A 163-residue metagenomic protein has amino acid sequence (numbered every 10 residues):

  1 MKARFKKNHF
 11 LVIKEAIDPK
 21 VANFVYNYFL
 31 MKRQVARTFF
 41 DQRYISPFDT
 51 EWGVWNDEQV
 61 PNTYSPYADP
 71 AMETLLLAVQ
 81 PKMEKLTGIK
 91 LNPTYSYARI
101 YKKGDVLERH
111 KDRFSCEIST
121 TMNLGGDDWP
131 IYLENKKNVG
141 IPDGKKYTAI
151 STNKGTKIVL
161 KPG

Functional and structural regions predicted by a protein language model:
M1-T87: Non-heme Fe(II)/2-oxoglutarate
V12-K14, N92-P93, Y132: A structural signal for short, well-ordered beta-strand segments and their strand-loop junctions that often border
G88-Y97: A short coil-to-beta-strand element that immediately follows conserved catalytic motifs
I100: Conserved active-site beta-strand element of glycosyltransferases/polysaccharide synthases
K103-G163: Catalytic core of non-heme Fe(II) oxygenases with the double-stranded beta-helix
